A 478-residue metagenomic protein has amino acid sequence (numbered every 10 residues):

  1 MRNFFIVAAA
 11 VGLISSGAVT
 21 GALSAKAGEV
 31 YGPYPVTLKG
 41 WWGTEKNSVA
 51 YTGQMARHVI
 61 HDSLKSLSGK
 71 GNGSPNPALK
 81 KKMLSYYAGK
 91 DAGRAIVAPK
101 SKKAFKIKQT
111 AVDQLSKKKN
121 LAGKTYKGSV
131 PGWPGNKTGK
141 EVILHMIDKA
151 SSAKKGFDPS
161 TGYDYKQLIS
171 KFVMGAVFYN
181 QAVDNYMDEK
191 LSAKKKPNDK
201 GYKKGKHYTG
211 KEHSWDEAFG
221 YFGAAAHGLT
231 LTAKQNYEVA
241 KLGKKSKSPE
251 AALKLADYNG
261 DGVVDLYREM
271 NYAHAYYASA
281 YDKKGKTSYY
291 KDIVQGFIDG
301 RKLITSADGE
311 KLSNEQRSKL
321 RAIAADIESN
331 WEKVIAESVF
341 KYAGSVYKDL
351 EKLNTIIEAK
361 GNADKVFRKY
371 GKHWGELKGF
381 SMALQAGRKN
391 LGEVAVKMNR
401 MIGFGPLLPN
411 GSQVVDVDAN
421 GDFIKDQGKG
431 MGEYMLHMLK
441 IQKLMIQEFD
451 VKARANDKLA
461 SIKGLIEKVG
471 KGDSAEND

Functional and structural regions predicted by a protein language model:
M1-A27: Bacterial Sec-dependent N-terminal signal peptides
K26-D478: Mature extracytoplasmic or organellar-lumen-exposed domains after removal of signal/transit peptides
